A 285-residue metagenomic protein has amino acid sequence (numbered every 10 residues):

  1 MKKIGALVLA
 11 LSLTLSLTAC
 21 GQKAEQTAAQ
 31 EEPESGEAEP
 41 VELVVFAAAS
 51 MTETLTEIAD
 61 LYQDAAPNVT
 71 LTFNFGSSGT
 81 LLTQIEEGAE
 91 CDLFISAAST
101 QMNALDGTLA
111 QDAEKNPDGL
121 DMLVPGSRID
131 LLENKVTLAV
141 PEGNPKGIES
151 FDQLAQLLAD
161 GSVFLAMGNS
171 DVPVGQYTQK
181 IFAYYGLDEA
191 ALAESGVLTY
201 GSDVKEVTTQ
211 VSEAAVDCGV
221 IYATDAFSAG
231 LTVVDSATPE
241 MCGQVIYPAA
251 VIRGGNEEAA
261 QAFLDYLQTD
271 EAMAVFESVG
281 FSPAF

Functional and structural regions predicted by a protein language model:
M1-A10: Positively charged n-region of N-terminal signal peptides that target proteins for export
L15-A19: C-terminal motif of bacterial Sec signal peptides marking the signal peptidase cleavage site
G21-D60, D64, G79, A98-S99 (+3 more regions): Exported/periplasmic ABC-transporter solute-binding proteins
A66-F73: A generic structural motif
F75-T83, E90-A110: Ligand-binding clamshell of periplasmic/extracellular solute-binding protein-like
G88-A89, A214: Active-site charged/polar residues at nucleotide-handling catalytic sites that mediate phosphoryl, nucleotidyl
L105-S127, A226-A237: Ligand-binding "clamshell"
